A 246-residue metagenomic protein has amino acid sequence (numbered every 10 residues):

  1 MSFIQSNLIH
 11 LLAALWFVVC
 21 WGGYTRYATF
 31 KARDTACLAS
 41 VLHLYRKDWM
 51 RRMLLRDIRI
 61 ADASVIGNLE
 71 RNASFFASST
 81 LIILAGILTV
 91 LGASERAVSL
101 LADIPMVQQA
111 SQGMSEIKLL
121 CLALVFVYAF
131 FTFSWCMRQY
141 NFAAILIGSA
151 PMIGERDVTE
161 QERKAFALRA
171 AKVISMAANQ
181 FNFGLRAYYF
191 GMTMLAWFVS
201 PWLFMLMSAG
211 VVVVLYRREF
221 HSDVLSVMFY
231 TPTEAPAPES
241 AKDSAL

Functional and structural regions predicted by a protein language model:
M1-A13: Feature marks short, highly hydrophobic, charge-poor N-terminal signal-anchor/signal peptide-like helices that anchor
M1-S2, I83-Q108, A196-Y216: Juxtamembrane "helix exit" motif at the C-terminal ends of alpha-helical transmembrane segments in multi-pass membrane
H10-L38, S74-L88, L119-F142, Y189: Hydrophobic alpha-helical membrane-embedded segments
Y27-L69: Membrane-interface amphipathic/juxtamembrane segments adjacent to transmembrane helices
A36-L54, I104, A144-A170: Juxtamembrane inter-helical linkers in multi-pass membrane proteins
S64-L88, S115, L119, M176-M205 (+1 more regions): Transmembrane alpha-helical segments and their cytosolic interface motifs in multi-pass membrane proteins
A97-S111, E116-I153: Membrane-proximal helix-loop-helix units in multi-pass membrane proteins
G148-D157, E162-A171, R218-L246: Cytosolic/matrix-facing juxtamembrane and C-terminal tails of multi-pass cellular membrane proteins
